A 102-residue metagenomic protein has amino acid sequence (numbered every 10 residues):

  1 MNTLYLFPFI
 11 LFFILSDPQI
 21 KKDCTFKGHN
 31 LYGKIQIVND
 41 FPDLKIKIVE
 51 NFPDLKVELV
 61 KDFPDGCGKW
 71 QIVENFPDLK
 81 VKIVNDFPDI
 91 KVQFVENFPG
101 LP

Functional and structural regions predicted by a protein language model:
M1-P8: Sec-dependent signal peptide recognition, specifically the positively charged N-region followed immediately by
F9-D17: Hydrophobic h-region of N-terminal signal peptides that target proteins for export in Gram-negative bacteria
P18-P102: Repetitive, compositionally biased segments used for assembly/scaffolding
